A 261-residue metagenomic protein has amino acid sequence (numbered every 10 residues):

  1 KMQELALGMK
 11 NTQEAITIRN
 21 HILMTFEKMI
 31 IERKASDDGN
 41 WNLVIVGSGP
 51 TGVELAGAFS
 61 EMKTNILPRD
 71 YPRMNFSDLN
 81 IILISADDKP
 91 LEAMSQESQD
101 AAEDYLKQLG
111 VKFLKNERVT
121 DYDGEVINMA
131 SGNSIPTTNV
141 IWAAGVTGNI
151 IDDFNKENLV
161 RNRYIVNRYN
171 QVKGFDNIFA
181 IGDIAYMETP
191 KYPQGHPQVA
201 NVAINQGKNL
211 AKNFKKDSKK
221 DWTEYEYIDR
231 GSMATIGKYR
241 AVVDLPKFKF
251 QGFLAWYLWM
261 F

Functional and structural regions predicted by a protein language model:
K1, L55-A56, A93, I151-D153 (+2 more regions): Short glycine-/acidic-enriched loop or helix-start segments at secondary-structure transitions that form or flank
K1-L7, G39: Acidic/polar active-site rim loop that often engages polyanionic ligands
L5-R33, E125-N128, S134-N205: FAD-site-proximal beta/loop scaffold in flavoenzymes
N20-F76: Rossmann-like NAD(P)H-binding beta-loop-alpha module
S48, A86, D183, K238: Cofactor-binding loop segments of dinucleotide-utilizing enzymes, especially the Rossmann-like FAD- and NAD(P)+-binding
E61-R168, G174: A Rossmann-like FAD-binding core segment of flavoenzymes
Q206-F261: C-terminal, flexible cofactor-proximal segment of oxidoreductases
